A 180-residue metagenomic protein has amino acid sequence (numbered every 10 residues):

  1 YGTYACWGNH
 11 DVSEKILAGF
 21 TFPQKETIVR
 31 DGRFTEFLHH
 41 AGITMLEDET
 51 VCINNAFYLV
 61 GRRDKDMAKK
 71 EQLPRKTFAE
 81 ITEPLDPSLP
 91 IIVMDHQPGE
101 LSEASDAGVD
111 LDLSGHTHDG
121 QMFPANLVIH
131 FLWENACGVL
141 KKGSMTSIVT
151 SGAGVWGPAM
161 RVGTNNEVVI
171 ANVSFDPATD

Functional and structural regions predicted by a protein language model:
Y1-D180: Soluble catalytic domains of enzymes that build or remodel membrane lipids, polysaccharides, and related
